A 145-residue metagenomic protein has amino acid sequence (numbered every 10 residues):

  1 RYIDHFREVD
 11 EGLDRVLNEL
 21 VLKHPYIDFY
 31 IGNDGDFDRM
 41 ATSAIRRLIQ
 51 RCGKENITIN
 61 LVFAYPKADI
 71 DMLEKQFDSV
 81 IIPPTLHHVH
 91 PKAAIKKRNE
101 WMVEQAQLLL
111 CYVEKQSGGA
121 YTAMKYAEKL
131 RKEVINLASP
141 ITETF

Functional and structural regions predicted by a protein language model:
R1-F145: Acidic/glycine-enriched connector segments
